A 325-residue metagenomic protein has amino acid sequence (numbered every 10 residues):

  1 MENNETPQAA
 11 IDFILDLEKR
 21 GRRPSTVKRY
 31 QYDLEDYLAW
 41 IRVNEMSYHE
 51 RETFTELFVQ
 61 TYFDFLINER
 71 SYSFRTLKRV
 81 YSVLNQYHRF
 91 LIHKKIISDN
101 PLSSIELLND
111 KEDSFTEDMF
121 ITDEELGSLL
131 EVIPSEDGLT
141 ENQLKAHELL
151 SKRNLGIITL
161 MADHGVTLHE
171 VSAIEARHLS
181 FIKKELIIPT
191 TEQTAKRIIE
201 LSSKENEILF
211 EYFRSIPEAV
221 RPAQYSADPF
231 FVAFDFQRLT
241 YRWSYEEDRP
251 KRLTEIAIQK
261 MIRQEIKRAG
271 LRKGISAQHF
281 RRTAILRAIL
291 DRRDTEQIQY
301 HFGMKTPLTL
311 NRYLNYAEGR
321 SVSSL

Functional and structural regions predicted by a protein language model:
E2-L325: Conserved catalytic core of the tyrosine transesterase superfamily
